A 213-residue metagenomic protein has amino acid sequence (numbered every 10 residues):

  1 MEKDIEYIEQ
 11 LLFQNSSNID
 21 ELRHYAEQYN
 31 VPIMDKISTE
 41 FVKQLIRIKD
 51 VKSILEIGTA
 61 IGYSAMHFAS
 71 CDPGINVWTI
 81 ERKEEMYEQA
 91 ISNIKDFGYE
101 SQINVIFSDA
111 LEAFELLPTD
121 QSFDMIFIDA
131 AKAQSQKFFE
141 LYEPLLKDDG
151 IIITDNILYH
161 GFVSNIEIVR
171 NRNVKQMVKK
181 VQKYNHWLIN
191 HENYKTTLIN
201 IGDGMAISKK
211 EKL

Functional and structural regions predicted by a protein language model:
M1-I153, I157-L213: A short alpha-helical cap/connector motif
